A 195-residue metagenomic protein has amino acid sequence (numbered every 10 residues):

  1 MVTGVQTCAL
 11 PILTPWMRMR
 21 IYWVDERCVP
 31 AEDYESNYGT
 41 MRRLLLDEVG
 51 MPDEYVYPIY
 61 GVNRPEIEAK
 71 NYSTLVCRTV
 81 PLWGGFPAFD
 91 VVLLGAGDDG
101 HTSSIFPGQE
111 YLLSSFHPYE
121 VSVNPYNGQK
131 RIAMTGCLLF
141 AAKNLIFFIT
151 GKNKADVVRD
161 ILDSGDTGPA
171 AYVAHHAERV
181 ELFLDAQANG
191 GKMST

Functional and structural regions predicted by a protein language model:
M1-C8: Single conserved hydrophobic/aromatic residue that forms the stacking wall/gate of nucleotide- or nucleobase-binding
V5, T79-P107: A glycine-rich beta-strand to alpha-helix segment that forms a phosphate/ribose-binding loop at ligand/cofactor sites
A9-P15, G39-R43, P107-F116: A glycine- and small-aliphatic-rich helix-loop capping segment at beta-alpha/alpha-beta transitions that lines
T14-D90: Ligand-binding beta-strand-loop-alpha-helix segment within the catalytic cores of soluble metabolic enzymes
W23, I59-Y60, V92-A96, F147-T150 (+1 more regions): Short beta-strand segments
A69-K70, S103-G108, V157-I161: A short secondary-structure junction signal
L94-C137: Class I SAM-dependent methyltransferase SAM-binding "motif I" and its flanking Rossmann-like core
A141-T195: ATP/nucleoside-binding phosphotransfer catalytic cores, i.e., glycine-rich phosphate-binding loops
